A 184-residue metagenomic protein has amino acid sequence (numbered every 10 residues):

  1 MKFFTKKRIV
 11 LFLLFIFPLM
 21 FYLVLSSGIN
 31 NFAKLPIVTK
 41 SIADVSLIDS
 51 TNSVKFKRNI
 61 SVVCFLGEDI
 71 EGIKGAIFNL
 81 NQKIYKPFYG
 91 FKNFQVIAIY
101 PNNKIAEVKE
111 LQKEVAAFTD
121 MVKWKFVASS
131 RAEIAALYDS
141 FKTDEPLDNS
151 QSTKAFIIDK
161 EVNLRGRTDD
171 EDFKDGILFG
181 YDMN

Functional and structural regions predicted by a protein language model:
M1-I48: N-terminal targeting signals for export/organelle localization
S53-L80: Short active-site neighborhood of thiol/selenol oxidoreductases, capturing the structured segment around
E68-I73, N102-A106, L164-R165, D172: Short acidic, S/G/P-rich loop/turn micro-motifs used as interaction or catalytic elements
K74-K83, A106-Q112: Well-ordered, non-membrane alpha-helical segments in soluble/globular domains
A76-A98: Conserved helix-turn-beta segment immediately C-terminal to the redox Cys motif in thioredoxin-like folds
K92-A106, V122-A132: Thiol-based oxidoreductase modules, predominantly thioredoxin-like and allied folds used for disulfide exchange
Q112-S152: Short, internal strand/loop/helix patches that form the active-site neighborhood or redox-interaction surface
S150-N184: Thiol-/selenol-based redox modules, centered on thioredoxin-like and closely related oxidoreductase domains
